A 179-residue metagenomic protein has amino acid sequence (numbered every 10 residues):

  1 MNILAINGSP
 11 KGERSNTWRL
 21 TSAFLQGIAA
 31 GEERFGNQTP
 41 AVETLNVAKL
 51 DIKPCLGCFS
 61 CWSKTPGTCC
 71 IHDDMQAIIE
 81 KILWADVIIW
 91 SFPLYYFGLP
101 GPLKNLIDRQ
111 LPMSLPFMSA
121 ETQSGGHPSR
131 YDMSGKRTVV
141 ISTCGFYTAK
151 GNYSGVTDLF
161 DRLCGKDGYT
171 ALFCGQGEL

Functional and structural regions predicted by a protein language model:
M1-L115: N-terminal beta1-alpha1-beta2 submodule of the flavodoxin-like/Rossmannoid cofactor-binding fold
G8, V47, T143-G145, C174: Cofactor-binding loop segments of dinucleotide-utilizing enzymes, especially the Rossmann-like FAD- and NAD(P)+-binding
M75-I78, S124-R130: Short, charged beta->alpha transition segments
Q110-G126, C164-C174: Short, acidic/small-residue loops that bind anionic groups at enzyme active sites
S129-G135, G165: Short, conserved loop/helix-junction motifs that constitute active-site signature segments in enzyme catalytic cores
V139, F146-N152: A contiguous pocket-lining binding segment that forms or flanks enzyme active sites
K150-L179: Glycine-rich phosphate/pyrophosphate-binding loop and the adjoining helix
